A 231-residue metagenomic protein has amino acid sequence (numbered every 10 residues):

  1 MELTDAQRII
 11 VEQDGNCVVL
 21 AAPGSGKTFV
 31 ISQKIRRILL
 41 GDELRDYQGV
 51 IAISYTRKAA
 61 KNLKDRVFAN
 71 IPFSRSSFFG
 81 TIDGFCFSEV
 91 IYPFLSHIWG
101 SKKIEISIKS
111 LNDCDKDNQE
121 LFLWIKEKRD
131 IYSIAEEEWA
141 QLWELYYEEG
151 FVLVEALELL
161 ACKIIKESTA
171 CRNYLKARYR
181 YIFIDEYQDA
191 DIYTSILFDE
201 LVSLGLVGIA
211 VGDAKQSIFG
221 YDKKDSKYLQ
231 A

Functional and structural regions predicted by a protein language model:
M1-L95: P-loop NTPase Walker
M1-V19, F29-V30, G49, W99 (+4 more regions): Accessory N-terminal region flanking or inserted into the helicase ATPase core in nucleic-acid motor proteins
A22, H97-I98, Y187, I209: DNA-processing P-loop NTPase/helicase core
G24, R180-F183, Y187-D191, K215-Q216: Catalytic acidic motif of RecA-like/P-loop NTPases
I38, F85-C86, Y187-Y193, L197 (+1 more regions): Catalytic P-loop NTPase motifs of RecA-like helicase/translocase cores
S77, Y181-I182, I209: Hydrophobic "anchor" residues on beta-strands that sit immediately upstream of conserved functional sites
S101-K116, G205-S217: Conserved phosphoryl-transfer catalytic core
L197-A231: Conserved RecA-like helicase ATPase core segment that couples NTP binding/hydrolysis to strand translocation
